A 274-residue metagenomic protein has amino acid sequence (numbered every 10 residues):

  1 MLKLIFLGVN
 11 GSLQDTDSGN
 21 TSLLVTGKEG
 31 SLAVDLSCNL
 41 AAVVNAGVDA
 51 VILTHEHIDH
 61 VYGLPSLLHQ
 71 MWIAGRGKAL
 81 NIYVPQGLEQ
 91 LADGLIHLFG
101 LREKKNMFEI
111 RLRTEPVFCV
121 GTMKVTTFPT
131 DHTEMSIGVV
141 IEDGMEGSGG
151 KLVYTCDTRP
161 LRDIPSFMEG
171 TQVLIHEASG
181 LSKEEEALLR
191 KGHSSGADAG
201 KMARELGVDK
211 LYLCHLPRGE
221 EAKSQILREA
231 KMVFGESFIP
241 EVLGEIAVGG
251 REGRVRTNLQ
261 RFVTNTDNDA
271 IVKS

Functional and structural regions predicted by a protein language model:
M1-V44, S136-C156, V173: Conserved beta-strand hairpin/beta-sheet module of binuclear metal-dependent hydrolase folds, prominently
L4, L23, H55, L67 (+8 more regions): Divalent metal-coordination and catalytic microenvironments
A33-S37, D49-D59, P85, L152-T158 (+3 more regions): Active-site neighborhood of phospho(di)ester-bond hydrolases with catalytic His/Asp-centered motifs
S37-Y83: Active-site metal-binding motif and surrounding structural segment of the metallo-beta-lactamase
G63-M71, L95-I96, E221-E229: Metal-dependent catalytic neighborhoods of phosphoester/phosphodiester hydrolases
R76-K78, L88-I110: Active-site neighborhood of divalent metal-dependent phosphoester bond hydrolases
R113-G170: Catalytic core of the metallo-beta-lactamase
L161-I246: Cap/insert and terminal regions of metallo-dependent hydrolase folds
